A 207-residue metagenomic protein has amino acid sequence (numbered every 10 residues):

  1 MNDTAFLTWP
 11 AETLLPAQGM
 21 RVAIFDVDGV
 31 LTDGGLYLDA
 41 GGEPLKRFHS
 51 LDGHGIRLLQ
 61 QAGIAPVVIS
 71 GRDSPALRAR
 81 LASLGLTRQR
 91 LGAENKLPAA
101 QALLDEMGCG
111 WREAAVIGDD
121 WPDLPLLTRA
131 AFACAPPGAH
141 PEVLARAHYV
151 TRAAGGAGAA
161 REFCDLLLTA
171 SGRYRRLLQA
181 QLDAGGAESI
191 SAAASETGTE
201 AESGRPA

Functional and structural regions predicted by a protein language model:
N2-P98, A207: Alpha-helical substrate-recognition element adjacent to the catalytic core
G42-K46, S83, R88-R90, L97-A207: Mg2+-dependent phosphoryl-transfer enzymes with acidic/Ser/Thr/Gly-rich catalytic loops
